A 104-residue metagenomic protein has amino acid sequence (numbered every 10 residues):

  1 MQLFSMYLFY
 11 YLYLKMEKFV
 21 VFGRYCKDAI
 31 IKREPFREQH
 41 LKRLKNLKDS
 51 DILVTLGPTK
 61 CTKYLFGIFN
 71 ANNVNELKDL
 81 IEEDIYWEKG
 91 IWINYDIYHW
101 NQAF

Functional and structural regions predicted by a protein language model:
L8, L12-L14: Short hydrophobic targeting helices and cationic amphipathic motifs that mediate membrane/organellar targeting
M16-F104: Conserved, structured core segments of small domains
